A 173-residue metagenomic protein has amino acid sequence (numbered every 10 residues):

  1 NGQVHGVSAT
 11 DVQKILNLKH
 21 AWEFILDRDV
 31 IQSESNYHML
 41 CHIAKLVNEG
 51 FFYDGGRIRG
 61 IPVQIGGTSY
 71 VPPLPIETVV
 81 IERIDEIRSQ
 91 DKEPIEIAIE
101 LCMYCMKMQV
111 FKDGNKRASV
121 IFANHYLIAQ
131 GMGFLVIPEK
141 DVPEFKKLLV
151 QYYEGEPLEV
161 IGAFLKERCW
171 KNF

Functional and structural regions predicted by a protein language model:
N1-F173: FIC/Doc superfamily catalytic core
